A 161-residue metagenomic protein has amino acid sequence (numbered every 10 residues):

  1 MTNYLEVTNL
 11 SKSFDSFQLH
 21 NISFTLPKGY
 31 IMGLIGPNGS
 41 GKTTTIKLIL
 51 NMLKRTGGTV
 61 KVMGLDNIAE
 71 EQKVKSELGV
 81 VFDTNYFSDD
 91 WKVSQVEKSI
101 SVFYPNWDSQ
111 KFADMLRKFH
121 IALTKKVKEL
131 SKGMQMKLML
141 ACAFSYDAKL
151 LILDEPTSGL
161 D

Functional and structural regions predicted by a protein language model:
V7-L10, F17-P27, L34, G58: Conserved beta-strand
M32-L34, I46: Short hydrophobic beta-strand immediately N-terminal to the Walker A/P-loop
G36-G41: Walker A (P-loop) phosphate-binding loop of ABC-type ATPase nucleotide-binding domains
L50: Helix-to-loop junction immediately C-terminal to a conserved catalytic motif
G58-A69, K73-V74: Conserved ABC transporter NBD signature motif
S76, V80-M139: ABC-family P-loop ATPase nucleotide-binding domains
L151-E155, L160: Catalytic Walker B motif of ABC-type/P-loop ATPase nucleotide-binding domains
